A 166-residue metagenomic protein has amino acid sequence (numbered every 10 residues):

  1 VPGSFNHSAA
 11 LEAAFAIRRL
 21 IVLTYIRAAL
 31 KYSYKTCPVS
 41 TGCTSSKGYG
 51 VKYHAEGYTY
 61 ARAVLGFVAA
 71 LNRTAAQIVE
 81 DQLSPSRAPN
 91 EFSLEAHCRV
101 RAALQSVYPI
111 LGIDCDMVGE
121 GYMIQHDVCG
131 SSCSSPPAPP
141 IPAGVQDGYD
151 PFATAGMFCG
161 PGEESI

Functional and structural regions predicted by a protein language model:
V1-I166: Mature extracytoplasmic or organellar-lumen-exposed domains after removal of signal/transit peptides
